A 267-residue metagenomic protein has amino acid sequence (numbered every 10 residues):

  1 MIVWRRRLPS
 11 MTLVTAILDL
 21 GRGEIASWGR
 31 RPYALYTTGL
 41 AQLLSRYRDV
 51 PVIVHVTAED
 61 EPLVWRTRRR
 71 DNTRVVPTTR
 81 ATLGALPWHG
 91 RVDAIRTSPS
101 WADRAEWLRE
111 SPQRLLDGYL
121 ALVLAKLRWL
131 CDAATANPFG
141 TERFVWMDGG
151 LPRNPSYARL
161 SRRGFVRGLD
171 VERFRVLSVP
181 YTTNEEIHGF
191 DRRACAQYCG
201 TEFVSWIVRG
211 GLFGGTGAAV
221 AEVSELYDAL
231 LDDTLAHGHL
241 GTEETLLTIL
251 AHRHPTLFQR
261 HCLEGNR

Functional and structural regions predicted by a protein language model:
I2-R114, A121, A125, A133-F139: N-terminal anchoring/stem segment of glycosyltransferases
T15-A16, V54-A58, M147-G149, L177-V179 (+2 more regions): Short His-Asn-centered micro-motif
L18-G21, E59-E61, R80-L83, L151-N154 (+3 more regions): Short, solvent-exposed loop/turn segments at secondary-structure junctions
E24-I25, L63-T67, N154-L160, I187-G189: A short acidic (Asp/Glu
G118, L122-L177: GT-A fold catalytic core of metal-dependent nucleotide-sugar glycosyltransferases, centered on the diacidic
R153, Y157, T201-R267: Catalytic core and acceptor-binding pocket of nucleotide-sugar-dependent glycosyltransferases
R175-I187: Short beta-strand-to-loop element that shapes/binds the nucleotide-sugar donor at the catalytic cleft/hinge
H188-F203: Short, flexible, basic/aromatic active-site loop/helix in glycosyltransferases
